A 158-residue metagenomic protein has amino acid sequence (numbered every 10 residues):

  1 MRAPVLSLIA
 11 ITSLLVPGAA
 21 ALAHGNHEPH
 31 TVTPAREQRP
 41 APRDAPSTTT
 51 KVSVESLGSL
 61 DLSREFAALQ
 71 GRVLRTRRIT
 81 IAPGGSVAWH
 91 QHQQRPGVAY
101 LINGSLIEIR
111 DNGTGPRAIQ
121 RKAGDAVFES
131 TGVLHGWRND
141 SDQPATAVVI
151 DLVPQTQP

Functional and structural regions predicted by a protein language model:
R2-L6, G18-R75, A118-A123, P158: A short, N-terminal "cap"/entry segment at the start of jelly-roll beta-barrel domains of the cupin/DSBH fold
F66, V87-H92, R110, A118-I119 (+1 more regions): Short histidine-centered beta-strand/loop micro-motifs that create catalytic or ligand/metal-coordination sites
L69-R72, S86-L101: A short beta-loop-beta micro-motif enriched in histidine and acidic residues
G71, I81-A82, D111-G132: Short acidic-glycine-tyrosine-enriched beta hairpin
G71-T76, Q94-P96, G132, D142-A145: Extracytoplasmic
S86-A88, I107, D125-R138: Histidine-centered metal-chelating micro-motifs
Q94-T114: Glycine- and acidic-residue-biased ligand/ion/polar-headgroup-sensing regions
K122, G132-Q157: Ligand-binding loop in jelly-roll beta-barrel domains
